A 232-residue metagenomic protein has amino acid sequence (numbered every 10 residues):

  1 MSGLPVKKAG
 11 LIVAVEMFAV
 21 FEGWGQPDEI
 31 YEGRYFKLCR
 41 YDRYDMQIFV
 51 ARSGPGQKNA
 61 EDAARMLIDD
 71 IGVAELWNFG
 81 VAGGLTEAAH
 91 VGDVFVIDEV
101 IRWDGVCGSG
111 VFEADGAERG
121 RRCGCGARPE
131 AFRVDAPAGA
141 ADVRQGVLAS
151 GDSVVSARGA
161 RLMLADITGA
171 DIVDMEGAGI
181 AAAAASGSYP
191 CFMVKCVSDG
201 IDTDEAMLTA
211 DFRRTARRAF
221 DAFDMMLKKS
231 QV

Functional and structural regions predicted by a protein language model:
M1-R65: N-terminal short beta-loop-beta anion/metal-coordinating cradle
L4, L67-A74, G187-Y189: Glycine-rich phosphate-binding loop signature in dinucleotide/nucleotide-binding domains
G10, A74-W77: Structural motif
I48-G54, Q145-A149, V194: Active-site-proximal beta-strand elements of phosphoester/diester hydrolases
G84-T168: Mid-sequence, gly/pro-rich, charge-dense loop/helix-turn segments that line enzyme active sites
S153-D202, A210: A C-terminal functional module that forms or caps the active site or interfaces directly with catalytic machinery
C191, C196-V232: Regulatory input/activation interfaces that engage signals or partners
